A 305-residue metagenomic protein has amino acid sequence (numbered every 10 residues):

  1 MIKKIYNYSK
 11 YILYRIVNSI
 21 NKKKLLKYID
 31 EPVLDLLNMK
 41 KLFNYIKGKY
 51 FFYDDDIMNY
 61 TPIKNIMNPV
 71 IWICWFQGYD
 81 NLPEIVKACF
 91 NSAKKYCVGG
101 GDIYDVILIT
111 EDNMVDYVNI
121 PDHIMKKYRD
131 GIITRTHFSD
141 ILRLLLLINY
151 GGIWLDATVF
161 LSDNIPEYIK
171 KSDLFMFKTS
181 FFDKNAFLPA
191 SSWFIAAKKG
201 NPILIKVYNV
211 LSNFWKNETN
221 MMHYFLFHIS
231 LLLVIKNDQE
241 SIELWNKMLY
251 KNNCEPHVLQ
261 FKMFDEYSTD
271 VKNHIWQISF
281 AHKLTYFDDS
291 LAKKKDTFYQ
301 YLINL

Functional and structural regions predicted by a protein language model:
M1-S139, A157-L305: Glycosyltransferase-associated regions of secretory-pathway enzymes, highlighting luminal stem/catalytic domains
D140-Y150: Small-residue hinge/turn detector
Y150, L155-D156: Active-site acidic Asp-centered loop
